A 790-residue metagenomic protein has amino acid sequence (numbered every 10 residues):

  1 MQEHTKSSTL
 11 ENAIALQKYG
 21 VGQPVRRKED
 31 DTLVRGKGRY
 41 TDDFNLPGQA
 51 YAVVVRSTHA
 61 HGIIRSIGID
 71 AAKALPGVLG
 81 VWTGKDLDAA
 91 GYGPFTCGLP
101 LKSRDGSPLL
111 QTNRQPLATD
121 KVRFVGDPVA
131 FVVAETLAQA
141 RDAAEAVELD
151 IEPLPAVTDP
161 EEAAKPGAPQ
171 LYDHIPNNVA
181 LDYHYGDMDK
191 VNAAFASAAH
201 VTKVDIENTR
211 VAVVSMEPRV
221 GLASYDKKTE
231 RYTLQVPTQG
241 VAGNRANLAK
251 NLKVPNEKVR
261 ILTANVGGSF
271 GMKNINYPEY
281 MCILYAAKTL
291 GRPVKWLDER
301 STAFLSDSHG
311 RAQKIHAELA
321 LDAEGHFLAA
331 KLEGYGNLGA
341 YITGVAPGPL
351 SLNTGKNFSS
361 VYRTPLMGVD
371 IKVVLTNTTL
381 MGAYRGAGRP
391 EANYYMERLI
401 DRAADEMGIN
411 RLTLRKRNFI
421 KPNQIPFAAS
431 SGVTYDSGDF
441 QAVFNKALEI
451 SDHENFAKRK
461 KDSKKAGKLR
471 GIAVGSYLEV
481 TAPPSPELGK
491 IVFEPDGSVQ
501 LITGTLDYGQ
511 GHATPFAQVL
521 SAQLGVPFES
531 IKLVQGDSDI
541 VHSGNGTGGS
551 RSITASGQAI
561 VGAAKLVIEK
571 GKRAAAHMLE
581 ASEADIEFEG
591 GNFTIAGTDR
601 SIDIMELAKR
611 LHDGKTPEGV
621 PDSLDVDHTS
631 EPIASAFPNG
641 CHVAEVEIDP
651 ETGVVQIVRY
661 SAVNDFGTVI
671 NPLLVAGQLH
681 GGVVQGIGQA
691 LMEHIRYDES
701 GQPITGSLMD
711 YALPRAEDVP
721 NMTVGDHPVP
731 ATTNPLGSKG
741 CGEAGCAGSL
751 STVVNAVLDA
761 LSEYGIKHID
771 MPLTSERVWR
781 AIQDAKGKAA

Functional and structural regions predicted by a protein language model:
M1-A180, G619: Flexible, low-hydrophobicity surface segments
Q23, E29-T32, G98, R104-T112 (+4 more regions): Glycine-rich loop/linker segments at domain edges
A50, A118-T119, E217-L222, K314 (+4 more regions): Short glycine-rich loop/turn motifs
L75, K85, L99, S107 (+6 more regions): C-terminal catalytic domains of large/alpha subunits in multi-subunit enzymes
Y92-T96, A143-A146, V236, R245-N247 (+13 more regions): Short acidic, glycine/serine/threonine-rich loops at helix termini
T119-V122, P255-T263, A286-E299, A303: Conserved catalytic cysteine-centered active-site region of acyl-thioester-dependent Claisen-condensing enzymes
V191-L252, V345, L352, G471-T503 (+1 more regions): Conserved beta-alpha junction segments in alpha/beta enzyme cores
S269-G291, K295-L297, H512-L520: Thiamine diphosphate
